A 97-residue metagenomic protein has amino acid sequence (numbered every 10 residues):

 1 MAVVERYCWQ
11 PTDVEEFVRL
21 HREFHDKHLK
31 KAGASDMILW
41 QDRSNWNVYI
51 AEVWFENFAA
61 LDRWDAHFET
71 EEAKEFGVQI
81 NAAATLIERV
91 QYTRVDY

Functional and structural regions predicted by a protein language model:
M1-E15, F58-L61, K74-A84, V95-D96: Long, low-complexity, intrinsically disordered polar/charged segments
A2-R6, H21, H28, D36 (+2 more regions): Functionally constrained cores in energy, signaling, and assembly domains
A2-W9, M37-E69: Short, well-ordered beta-strand segments in beta-rich or mixed alpha/beta enzyme and ligand-binding folds
P11, D26, G33, A66 (+2 more regions): Intrinsically disordered, low-complexity segments enriched in polar/charged small residues
D13-M37, E71-E72: Short amphipathic alpha-helical segments
H21-F24, F68, I80-A83: Alpha-helix boundary/capping residues
L29-A34, D62-A66, E75-I80: Glycine-rich loops and low-complexity Gly/Arg-rich segments that provide flexible linkers or classic glycine-based
S35-I50, K74-Y97: Glycine-rich beta-strand-turn "strand-cap" elements at beta-sheet edges
